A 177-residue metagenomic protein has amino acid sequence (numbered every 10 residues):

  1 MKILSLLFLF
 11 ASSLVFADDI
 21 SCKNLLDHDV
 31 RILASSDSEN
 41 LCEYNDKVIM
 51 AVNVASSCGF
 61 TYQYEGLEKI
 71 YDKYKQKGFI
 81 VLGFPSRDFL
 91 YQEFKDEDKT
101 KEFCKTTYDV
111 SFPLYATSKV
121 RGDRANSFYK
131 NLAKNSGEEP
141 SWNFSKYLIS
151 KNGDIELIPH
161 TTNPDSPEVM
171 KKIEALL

Functional and structural regions predicted by a protein language model:
M1-L9: Sec-dependent signal peptide recognition, specifically the positively charged N-region followed immediately by
F8-A17: Hydrophobic h-region of N-terminal signal peptides that target proteins for export in Gram-negative bacteria
D18-C42, Y62: N-terminal "domain-start" segment that seeds a small globular fold
N45-I49, Q76-I80, Y108-P113, N143-F144 (+1 more regions): Loop/turn elements at helix/coil->beta-strand transitions in domains of secreted/extracellular proteins
D46, N53-S57: Amphipathic alpha-helical repeat scaffolds
S56, D72-Q76, K105, D109 (+3 more regions): Sec-exported extracytoplasmic/periplasmic mature domains
F60-A125: Structural microenvironment flanking redox-active thiols in thiol-disulfide oxidoreductases
S127-K130, K134-L177: Thiol-/selenol-based redox modules, centered on thioredoxin-like and closely related oxidoreductase domains
